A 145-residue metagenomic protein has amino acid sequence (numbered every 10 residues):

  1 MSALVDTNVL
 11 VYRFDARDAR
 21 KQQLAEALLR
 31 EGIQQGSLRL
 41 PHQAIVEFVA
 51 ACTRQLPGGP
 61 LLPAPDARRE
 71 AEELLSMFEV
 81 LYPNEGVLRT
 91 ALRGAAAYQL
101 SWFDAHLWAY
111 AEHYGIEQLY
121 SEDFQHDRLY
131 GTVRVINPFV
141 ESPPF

Functional and structural regions predicted by a protein language model:
M1-L40, P57-D66, S142-P144: Short, well-structured N-terminal submotif of metal-dependent ribonuclease cores
D6-N8, E47, D104, D123: Acidic active-site catalytic centers that drive phospho-/nucleotidyl reactions and related ester hydrolyses
V9-L10, E47-A51, E70-E73, T90: A general alpha-helix detector
L40-V46: Aromatic- and histidine-enriched alpha-helix N-cap/loop-to-helix transition segments that scaffold the rims
C52-F78: Helix-adjacent hinge/juxtasegments
S76-L119: Active-site neighborhoods of divalent-metal-dependent phosphate/nucleic-acid chemistry enzymes
W108-F145: Acidic, PIN/NYN-like endoribonuclease modules and their adjacent C-terminal/linker elements
